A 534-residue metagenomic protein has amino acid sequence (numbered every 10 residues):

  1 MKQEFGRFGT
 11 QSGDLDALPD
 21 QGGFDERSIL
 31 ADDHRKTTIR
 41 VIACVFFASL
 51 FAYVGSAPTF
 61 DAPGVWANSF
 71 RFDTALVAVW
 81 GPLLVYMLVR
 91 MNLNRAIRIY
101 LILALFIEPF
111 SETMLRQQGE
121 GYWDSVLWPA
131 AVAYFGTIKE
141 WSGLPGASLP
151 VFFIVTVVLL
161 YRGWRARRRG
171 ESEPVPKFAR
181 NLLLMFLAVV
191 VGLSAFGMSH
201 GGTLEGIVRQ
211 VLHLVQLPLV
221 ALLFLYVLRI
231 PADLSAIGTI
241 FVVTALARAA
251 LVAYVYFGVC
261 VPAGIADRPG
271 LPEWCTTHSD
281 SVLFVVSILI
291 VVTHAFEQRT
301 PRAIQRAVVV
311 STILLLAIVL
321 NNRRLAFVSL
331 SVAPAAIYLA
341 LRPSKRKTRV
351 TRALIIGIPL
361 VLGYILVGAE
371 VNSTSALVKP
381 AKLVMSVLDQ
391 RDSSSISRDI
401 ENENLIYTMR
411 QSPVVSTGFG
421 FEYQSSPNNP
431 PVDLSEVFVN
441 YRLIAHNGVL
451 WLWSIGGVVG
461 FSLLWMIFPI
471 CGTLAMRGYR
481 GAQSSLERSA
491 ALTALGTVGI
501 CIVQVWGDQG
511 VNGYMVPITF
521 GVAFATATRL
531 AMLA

Functional and structural regions predicted by a protein language model:
K2-G13, W80, L187-A195, L219 (+5 more regions): Alpha-helical transmembrane segments of multi-pass inner-membrane proteins
D20-V54, F60-S69, A78-L88, G206 (+2 more regions): Hydrophobic alpha-helical segments of polytopic membrane proteins
D33-T38, I455-G499: Hydrophobic transmembrane alpha-helices and their immediate junctions
T37-W164, L193-F196: N-terminal signal-anchor transmembrane segment
A48-V54, I288-T293, L330, I467-I470 (+1 more regions): Transmembrane alpha-helices of multi-pass inner-membrane enzymes
F70-V77, G146-T156, F178-G192, G202-Y226 (+2 more regions): Aromatic-anchored transmembrane helix interface
R90-A96, R162-L183, H294-V309, S344-T351 (+2 more regions): Membrane-interface helix-loop-helix junctions at transmembrane boundaries of multi-pass membrane enzymes, predominantly
P262, L388-G456, A475-A482: Long extracytoplasmic/lumenal interhelical loops at the membrane interface of multi-pass membrane proteins
